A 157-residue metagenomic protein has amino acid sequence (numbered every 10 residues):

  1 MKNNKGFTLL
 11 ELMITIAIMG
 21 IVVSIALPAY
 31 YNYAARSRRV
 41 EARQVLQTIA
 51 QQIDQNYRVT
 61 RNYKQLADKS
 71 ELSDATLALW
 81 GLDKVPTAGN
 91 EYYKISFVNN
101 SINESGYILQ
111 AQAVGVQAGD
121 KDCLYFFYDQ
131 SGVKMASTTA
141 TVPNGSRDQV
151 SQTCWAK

Functional and structural regions predicted by a protein language model:
M1-A34: N-terminal single-pass transmembrane signal-anchor helix
N4, R36-V40, Q44, I102 (+1 more regions): Residues at secondary-structure transition points
G6-L9, R43, L79: Generic N-terminal initiation segments characterized by hydrophobic and/or small/turn-forming residues
L9-L12, I53, A111: Conserved hydrophobic beta-strand within the GNAT/NAT acetyltransferase core sheet that lines the active-site cleft
A35-N62: Membrane-proximal N-terminal amphipathic helix
R58-K157: Periplasmic/extracellular, small/polar-rich flexible segments of pilin-like filament-forming proteins
